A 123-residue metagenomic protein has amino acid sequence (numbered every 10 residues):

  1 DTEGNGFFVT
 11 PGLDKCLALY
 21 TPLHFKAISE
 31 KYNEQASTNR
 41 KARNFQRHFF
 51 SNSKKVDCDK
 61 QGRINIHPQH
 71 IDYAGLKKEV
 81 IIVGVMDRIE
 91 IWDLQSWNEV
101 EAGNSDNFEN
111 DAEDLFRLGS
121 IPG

Functional and structural regions predicted by a protein language model:
D1-K55, K60, Q69-G123: Flexible "stalk/tail and boundary" regions
